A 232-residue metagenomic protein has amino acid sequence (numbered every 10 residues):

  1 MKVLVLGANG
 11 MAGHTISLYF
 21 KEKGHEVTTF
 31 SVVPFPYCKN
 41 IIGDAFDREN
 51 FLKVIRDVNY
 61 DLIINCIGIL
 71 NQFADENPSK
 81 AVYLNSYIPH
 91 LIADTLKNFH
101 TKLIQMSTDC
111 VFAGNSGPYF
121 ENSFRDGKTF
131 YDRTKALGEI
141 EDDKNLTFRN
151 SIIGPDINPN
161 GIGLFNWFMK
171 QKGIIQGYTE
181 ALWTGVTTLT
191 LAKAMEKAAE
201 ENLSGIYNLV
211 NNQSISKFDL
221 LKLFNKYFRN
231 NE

Functional and structural regions predicted by a protein language model:
V3-K23: N-terminal Rossmann NAD(P)H-binding glycine-rich loop of SDR-like oxidoreductase domains
V32-R48: Rossmann-fold cofactor-recognition segment
A45-L84: NAD(P)H-binding glycine-rich loop region in Rossmannoid oxidoreductase-like domains and their noncatalytic homologs
Q72, Q105-P118, F130-Y131, I153-N158: Conserved catalytic-site region of short-chain dehydrogenase/reductase
E76, K80-L91, R125, R133-T134: Glycine-rich NAD(P)-binding loop of the Rossmann-fold in SDR/ketoreductase-type enzymes
H90-D126: Conserved Rossmann-fold NAD(P)-dependent oxidoreductase catalytic core, especially the SDR/UDP-sugar
K128-F130, I140-T190, E196: NAD(P)-dependent short-chain dehydrogenase/reductase
A192-E232: Mid/C-terminal beta-alpha module of Rossmann-like enzyme folds, strongest in SDR-family dehydrogenases/epimerases
